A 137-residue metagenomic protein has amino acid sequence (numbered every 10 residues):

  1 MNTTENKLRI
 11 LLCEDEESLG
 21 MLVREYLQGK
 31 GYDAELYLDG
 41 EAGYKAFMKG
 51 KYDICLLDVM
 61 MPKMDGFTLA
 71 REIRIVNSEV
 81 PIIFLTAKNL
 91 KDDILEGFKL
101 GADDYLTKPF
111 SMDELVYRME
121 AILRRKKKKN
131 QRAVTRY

Functional and structural regions predicted by a protein language model:
L8-R9, A121-Y137: Short, Lys/Arg-enriched segments at the junction into DNA-binding effector domains of transcriptional regulators
E16-E35, K49: Two-component/phosphorelay signaling modules centered on CheY-like receiver
D39-A42, D65-T68: Acidic catalytic/metal-coordinating carboxylates
G50-L56: Active-site beta3 strand of CheY-like receiver
D58, T86: Active-site residues of response regulator receiver
P62, L90, K108: The feature encodes the CheY-like receiver
F110-L123: C-terminal output helix
